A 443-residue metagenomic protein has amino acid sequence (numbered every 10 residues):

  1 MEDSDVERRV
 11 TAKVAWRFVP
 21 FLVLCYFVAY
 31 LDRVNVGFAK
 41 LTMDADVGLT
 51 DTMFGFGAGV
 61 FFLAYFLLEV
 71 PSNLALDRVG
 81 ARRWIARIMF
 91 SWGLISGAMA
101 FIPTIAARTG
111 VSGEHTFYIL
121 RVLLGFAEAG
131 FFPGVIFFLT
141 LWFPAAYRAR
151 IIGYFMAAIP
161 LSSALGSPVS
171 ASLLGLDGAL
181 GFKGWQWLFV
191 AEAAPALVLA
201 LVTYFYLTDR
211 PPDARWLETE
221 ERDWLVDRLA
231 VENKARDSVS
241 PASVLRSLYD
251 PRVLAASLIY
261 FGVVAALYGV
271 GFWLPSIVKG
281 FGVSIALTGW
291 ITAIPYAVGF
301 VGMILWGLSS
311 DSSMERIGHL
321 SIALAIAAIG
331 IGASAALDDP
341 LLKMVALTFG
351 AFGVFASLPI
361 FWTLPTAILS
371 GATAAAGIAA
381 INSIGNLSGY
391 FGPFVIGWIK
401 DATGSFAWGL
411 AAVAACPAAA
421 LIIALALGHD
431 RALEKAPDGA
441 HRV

Functional and structural regions predicted by a protein language model:
V36-G37, R246-I304, L358, W362 (+1 more regions): Extracytoplasmic gate region of multi-pass secondary transporters
L67-A107: Conserved MFS/SLC helix-loop-helix module at the cytosolic interface between two early adjacent transmembrane helices
L68-G80, G302-E315: Helix-to-loop junctions at the C-terminal end of transmembrane segments in multipass secondary transporters
R78-M89, D311-L324: Cytoplasmic membrane-interface "Motif A"-like loop-to-helix N-cap segments of 12-TM Major Facilitator Superfamily
L120-A157: Cytoplasmic helix-loop-helix junction between adjacent transmembrane helices in 12-TM secondary transporters
I152-L174, P195-A196, N382-G392: Glycine-rich segments within core transmembrane alpha-helices of 12-TM secondary carriers
M314-L364: C-terminal transmembrane helical hairpin of 12-TM major facilitator-type secondary transporters
S370-S405: A late C-terminal transmembrane helix in Major Facilitator Superfamily
